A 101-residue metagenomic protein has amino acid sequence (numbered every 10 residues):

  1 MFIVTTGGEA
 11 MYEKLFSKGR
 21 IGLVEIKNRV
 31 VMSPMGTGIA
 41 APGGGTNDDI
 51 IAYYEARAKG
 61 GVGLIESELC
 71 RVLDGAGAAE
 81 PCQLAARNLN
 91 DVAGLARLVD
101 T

Functional and structural regions predicted by a protein language model:
F2-T101: Flavin-dependent oxidoreductase catalytic cores
